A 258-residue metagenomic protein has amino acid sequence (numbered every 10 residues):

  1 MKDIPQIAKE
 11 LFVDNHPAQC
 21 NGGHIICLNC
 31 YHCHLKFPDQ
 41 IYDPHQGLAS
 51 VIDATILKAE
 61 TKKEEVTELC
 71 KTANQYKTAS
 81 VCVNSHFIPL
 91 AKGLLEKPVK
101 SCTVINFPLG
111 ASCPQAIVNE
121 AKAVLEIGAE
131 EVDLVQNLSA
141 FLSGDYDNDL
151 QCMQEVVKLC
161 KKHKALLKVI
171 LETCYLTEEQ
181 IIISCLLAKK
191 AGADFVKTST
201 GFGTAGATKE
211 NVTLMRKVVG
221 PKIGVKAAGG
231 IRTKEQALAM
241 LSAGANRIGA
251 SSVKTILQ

Functional and structural regions predicted by a protein language model:
M1-K100: N-terminal capping/small domains of soluble enzymes
Q46-K63, C102-V118, S139-D145, K168-Q180 (+1 more regions): Active-site mouth loops of central-metabolism enzymes
T55, T103-F107, E126-F141, K190-A205 (+1 more regions): Glycine-rich phosphate-binding active-site loops on the catalytic face of alpha/beta enzymes
Q75-E131: Active-site cofactor/substrate anionic-group-binding motifs, chiefly glycine- and Lys/Arg-rich phosphate-binding loops
K77-A79, K97-S101, G128-E130, K161-L167 (+3 more regions): Short, well-ordered coil/turn segments that N-cap beta-strands
K92, S112-A123, L176-L187, E210 (+4 more regions): Catalytic cores of alpha/beta
K92-E96, L150-K161, T213-G220: Surface-exposed amphipathic alpha-helices with a cationic face
A121, E131-A193: Conserved anion-binding
